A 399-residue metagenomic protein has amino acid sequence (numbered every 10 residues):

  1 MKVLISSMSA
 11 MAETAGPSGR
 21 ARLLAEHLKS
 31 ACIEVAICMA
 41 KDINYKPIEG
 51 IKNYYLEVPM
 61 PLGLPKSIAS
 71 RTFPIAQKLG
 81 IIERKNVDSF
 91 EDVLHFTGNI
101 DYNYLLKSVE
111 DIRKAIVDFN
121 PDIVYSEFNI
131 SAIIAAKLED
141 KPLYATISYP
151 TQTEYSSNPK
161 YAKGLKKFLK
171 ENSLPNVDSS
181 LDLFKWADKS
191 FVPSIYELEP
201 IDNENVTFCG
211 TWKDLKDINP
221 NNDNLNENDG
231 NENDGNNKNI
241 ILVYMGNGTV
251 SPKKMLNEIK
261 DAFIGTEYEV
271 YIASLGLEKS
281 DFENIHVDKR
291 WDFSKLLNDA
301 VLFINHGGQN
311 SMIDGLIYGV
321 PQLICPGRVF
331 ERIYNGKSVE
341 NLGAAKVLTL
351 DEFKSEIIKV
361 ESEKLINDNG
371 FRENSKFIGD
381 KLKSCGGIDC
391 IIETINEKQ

Functional and structural regions predicted by a protein language model:
M1-Y125, I134-A135, F263, Y271 (+5 more regions): Glycosyltransferase specificity loop/lid
K2-V3, N237-L242, E269: Charged active-site motifs of nucleotide-sugar-dependent glycosyltransferases
I43-I51, I133-L138, F184-W186, L198-V206 (+3 more regions): Short loop/helix-cap segments at secondary-structure boundaries that form the rim of catalytic
Y102-K166: Conserved nucleotide-sugar donor-interacting segment of glycosyltransferase catalytic cores, predominantly GT-B
D122-I123, K189, I240, L302: Structural motif
D140, A300-V301, G319-P321: A short alpha->beta transition loop at the rim of the catalytic pocket in nucleotide-sugar-dependent
Y155-I240, M245-V250, S274-L275: A nucleotide-sugar donor-handling region in carbohydrate enzymes
K254-E267: Short hydrophobic signal-anchor/transmembrane segments that target glycosyltransferases and glycosylation machinery
